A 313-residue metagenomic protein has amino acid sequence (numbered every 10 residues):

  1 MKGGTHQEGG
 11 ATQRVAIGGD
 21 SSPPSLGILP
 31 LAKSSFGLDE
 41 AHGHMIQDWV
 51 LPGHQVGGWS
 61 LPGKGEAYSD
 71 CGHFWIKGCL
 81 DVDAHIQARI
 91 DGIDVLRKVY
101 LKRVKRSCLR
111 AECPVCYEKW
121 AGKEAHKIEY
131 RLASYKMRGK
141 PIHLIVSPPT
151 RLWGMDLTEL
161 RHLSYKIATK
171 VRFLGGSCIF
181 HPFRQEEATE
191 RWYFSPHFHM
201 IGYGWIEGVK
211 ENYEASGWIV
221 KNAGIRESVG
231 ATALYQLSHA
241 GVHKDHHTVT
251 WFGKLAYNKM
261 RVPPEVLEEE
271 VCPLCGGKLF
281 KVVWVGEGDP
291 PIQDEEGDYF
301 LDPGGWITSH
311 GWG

Functional and structural regions predicted by a protein language model:
M1-F194, Y203-G313: Right-hand nucleic-acid polymerase module
